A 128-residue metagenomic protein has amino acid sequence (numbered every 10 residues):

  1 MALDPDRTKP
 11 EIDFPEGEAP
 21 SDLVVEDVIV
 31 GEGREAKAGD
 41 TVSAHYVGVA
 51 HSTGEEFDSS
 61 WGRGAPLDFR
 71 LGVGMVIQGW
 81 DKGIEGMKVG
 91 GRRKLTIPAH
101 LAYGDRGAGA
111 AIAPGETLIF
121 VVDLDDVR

Functional and structural regions predicted by a protein language model:
M1-R128: Cross-family detector of peptidyl-prolyl cis-trans isomerase
